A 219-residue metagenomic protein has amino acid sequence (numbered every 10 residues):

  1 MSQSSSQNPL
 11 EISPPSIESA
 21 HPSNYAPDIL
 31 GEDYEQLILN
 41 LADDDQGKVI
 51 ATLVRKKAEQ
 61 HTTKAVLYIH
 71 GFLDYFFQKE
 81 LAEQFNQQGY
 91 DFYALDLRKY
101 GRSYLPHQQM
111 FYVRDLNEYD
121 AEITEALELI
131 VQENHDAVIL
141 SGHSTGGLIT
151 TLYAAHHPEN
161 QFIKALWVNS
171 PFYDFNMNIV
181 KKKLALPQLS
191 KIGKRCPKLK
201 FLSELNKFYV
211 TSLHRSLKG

Functional and structural regions predicted by a protein language model:
P9-Q60: N-terminal cap/lid segment of alpha/beta-hydrolase-fold proteins
T63-G71: Short beta-strand element of the alpha/beta-hydrolase
T63-K64, Y90, H135-A137: Short coil/turn segments at beta-strand junctions that form active-site/ligand-binding loops
F72-L73, G101-A137: Catalytic nucleophile-loop/oxyanion-hole region of alpha/beta-hydrolase and closely related hydrolase-like folds
D74-A82, N86-P106: Conserved alpha/beta-hydrolase
T145, I149-G219: Alpha/beta-hydrolase-fold enzymes
